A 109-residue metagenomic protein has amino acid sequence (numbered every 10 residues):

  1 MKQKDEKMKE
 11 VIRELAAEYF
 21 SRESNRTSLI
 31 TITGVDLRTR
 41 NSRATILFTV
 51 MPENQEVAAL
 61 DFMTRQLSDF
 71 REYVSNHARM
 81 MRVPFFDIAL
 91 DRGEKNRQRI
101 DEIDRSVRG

Functional and structural regions predicted by a protein language model:
M1-G109: Charge-rich, low-complexity N-terminal segments
